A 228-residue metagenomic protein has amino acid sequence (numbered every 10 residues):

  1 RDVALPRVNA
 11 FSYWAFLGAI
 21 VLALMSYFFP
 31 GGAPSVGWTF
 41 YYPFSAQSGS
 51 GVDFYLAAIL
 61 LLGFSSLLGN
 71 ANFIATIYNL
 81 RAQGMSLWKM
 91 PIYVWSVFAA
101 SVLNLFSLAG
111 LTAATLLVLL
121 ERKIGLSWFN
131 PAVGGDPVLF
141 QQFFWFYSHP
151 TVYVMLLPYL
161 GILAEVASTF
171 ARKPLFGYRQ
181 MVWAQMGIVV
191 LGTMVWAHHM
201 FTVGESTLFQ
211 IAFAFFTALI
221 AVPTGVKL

Functional and structural regions predicted by a protein language model:
R1-L228: Membrane-embedded and interfacial regions of multi-pass energy-transducing membrane proteins
